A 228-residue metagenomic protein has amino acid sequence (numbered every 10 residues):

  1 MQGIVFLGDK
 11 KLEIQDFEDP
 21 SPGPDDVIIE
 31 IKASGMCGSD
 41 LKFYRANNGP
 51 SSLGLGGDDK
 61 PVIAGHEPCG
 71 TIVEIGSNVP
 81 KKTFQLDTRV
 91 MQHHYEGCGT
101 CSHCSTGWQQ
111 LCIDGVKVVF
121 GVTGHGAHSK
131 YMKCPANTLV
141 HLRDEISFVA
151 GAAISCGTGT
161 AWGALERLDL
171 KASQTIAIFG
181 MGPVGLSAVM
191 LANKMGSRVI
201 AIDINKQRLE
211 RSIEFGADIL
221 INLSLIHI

Functional and structural regions predicted by a protein language model:
M1-I4: Short structural boundary motif marking the start of a folded domain
G8, K32-A33, P135, G180: A secondary-structure boundary/capping signal
K11-E18: Short glycine/threonine/proline-enriched tight-turn/helix- or strand-capping micro-motif at secondary-structure
P20-S34, G49-S102, H141-E145: Glycine-rich beta-strand-centered segment in the early N-terminal region that forms part of a ligand/cofactor-binding
S39-Y44: Cytochrome P450 core scaffold surrounding the K-helix E-X-X-R motif and the conserved "meander" helix-loop region
L55-I63, C98-F179: NAD(P)H dinucleotide-binding glycine-rich loop of Rossmann-like/cofactor-binding domains, especially the beta1-alpha1
D87, N137, D144-L223: Mid-domain Rossmann-like dinucleotide-binding core that forms the NAD(H)/NADP(H) cofactor-binding site
I226-I228: Conserved small/polar residues in nucleotide/adenosyl-binding loops
